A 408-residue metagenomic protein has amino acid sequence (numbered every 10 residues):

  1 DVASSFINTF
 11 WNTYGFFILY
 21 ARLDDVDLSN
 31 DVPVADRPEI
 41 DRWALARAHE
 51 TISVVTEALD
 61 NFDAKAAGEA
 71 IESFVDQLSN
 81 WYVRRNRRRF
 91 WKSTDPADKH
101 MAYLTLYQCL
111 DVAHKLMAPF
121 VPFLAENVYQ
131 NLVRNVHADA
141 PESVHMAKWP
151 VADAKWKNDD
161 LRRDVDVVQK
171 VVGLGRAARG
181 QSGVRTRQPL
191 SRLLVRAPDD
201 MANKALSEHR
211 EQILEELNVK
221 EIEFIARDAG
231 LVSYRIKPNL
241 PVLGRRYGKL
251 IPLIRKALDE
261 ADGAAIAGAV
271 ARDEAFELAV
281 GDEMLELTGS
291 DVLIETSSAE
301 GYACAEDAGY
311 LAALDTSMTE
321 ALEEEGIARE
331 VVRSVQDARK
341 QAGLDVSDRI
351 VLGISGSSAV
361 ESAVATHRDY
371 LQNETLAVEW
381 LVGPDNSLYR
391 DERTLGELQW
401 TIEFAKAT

Functional and structural regions predicted by a protein language model:
V2-T408: Feature 926 captures the class I aminoacyl-tRNA synthetase adenylation module centered on the KMSKS loop
